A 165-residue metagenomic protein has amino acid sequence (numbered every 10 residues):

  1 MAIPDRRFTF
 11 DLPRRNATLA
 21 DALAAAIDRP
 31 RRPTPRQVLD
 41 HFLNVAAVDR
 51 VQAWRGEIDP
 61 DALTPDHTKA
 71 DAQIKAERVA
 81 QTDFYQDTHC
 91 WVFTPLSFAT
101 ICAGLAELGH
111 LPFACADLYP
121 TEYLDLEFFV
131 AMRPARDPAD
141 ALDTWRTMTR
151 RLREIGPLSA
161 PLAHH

Functional and structural regions predicted by a protein language model:
A2-L162: S-adenosyl-L-methionine-dependent methyltransferase catalytic module, highlighting the catalytic core
